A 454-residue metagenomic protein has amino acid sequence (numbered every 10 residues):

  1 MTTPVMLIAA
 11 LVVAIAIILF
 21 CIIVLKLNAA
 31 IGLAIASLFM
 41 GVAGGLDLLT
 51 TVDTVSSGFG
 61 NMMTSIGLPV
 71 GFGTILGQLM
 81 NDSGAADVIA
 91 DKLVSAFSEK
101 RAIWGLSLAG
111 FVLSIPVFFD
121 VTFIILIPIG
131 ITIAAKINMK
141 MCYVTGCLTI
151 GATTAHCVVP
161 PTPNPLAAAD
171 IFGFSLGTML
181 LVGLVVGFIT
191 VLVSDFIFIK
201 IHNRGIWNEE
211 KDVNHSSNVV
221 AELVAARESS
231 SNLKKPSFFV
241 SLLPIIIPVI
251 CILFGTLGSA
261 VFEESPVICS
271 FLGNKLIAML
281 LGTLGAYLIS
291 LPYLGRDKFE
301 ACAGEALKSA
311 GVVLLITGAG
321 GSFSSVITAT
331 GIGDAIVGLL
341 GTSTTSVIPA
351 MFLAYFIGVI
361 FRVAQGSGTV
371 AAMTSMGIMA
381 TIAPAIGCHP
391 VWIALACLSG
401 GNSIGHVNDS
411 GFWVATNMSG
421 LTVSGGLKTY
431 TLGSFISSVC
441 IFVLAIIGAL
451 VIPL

Functional and structural regions predicted by a protein language model:
M1-L7, V24-K26, D53-T64, G173-V185 (+4 more regions): Interfacial loop-to-helix junctions that mark the boundaries of transmembrane helices in multi-pass membrane
T2-V5, L181-C302, I452-L454: Long, contiguous bundles of hydrophobic transmembrane helices that form the permeation core of multi-pass
L7-L19, K26-L46, G67-F72, V240-L253 (+3 more regions): Hydrophobic mid-bilayer segments of alpha-helices in multi-pass membrane transport proteins, especially secondary
I8-V13, I31-A34, G67, I103-L108 (+11 more regions): Hydrophobic alpha-helical transmembrane segments
G44, N81-A86, A96-K100, I133-V144 (+5 more regions): Juxtamembrane helix-boundary/capping and inter-helix hinge elements in multi-pass membrane proteins
L48-A135, Y293-I382: Membrane-embedded alpha-helical segments and adjacent helix-loop junctions characteristic of multi-pass solute
E99-I115, N138-C157, S175-L184, F188 (+3 more regions): Alpha-helical transmembrane segments of multi-pass membrane proteins
I137, T178-A225, S399-L454: Juxtamembrane and boundary regions of transmembrane helices in multi-pass small-molecule transporters and channels
